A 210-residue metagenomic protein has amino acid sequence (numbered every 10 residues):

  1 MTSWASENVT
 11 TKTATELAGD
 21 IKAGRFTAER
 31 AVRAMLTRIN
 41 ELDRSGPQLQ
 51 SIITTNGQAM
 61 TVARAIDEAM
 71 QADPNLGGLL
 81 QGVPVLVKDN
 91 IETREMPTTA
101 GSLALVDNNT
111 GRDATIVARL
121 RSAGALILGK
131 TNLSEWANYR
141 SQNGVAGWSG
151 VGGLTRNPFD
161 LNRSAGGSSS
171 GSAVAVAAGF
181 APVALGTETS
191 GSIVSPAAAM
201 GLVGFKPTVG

Functional and structural regions predicted by a protein language model:
T2-V106, W136-N138: Short, well-ordered alpha-helical
L80-G210: Short glycine/serine-rich loop/turn segments
